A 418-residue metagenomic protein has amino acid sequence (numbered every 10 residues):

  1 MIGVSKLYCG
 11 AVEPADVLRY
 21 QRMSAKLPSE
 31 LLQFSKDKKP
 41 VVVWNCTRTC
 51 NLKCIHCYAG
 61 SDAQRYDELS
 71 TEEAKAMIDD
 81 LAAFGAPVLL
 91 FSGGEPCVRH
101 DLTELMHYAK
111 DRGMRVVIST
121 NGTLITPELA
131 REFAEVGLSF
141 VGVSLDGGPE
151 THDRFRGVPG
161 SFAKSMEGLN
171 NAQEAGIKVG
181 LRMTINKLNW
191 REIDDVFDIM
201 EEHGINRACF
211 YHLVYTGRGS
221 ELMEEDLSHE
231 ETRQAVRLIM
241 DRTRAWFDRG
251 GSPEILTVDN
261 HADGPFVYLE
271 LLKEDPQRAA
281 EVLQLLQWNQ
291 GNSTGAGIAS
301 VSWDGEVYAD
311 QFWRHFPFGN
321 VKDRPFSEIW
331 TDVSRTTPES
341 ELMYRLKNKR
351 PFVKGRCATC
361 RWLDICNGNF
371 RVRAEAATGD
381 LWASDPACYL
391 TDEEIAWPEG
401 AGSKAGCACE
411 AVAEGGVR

Functional and structural regions predicted by a protein language model:
M1-S61, D79-A82, F326, E410 (+1 more regions): N-terminal pre-core extensions flanking Radical SAM catalytic domains
G3-L7, F312-R418: Flexible mid-to-C-terminal extensions adjoining Fe-S/redox cofactors in radical SAM and related proteins
C57-A63, R361-I365: Detector for the c-type heme attachment site
E68-S92, V98-Q234: Radical SAM/AdoMet-radical enzyme domain recognition
E230-E281, E306-R361, N367: C-terminal accessory region of radical SAM enzymes
E281-Q290: Short, basic/aromatic recognition patches
N292-A296: Short, small/polar residue-rich loop motifs at catalytic or cofactor-binding pockets
V301-S302: Short, acidic, Ser/Thr-enriched surface-loop or helix-capping motifs
